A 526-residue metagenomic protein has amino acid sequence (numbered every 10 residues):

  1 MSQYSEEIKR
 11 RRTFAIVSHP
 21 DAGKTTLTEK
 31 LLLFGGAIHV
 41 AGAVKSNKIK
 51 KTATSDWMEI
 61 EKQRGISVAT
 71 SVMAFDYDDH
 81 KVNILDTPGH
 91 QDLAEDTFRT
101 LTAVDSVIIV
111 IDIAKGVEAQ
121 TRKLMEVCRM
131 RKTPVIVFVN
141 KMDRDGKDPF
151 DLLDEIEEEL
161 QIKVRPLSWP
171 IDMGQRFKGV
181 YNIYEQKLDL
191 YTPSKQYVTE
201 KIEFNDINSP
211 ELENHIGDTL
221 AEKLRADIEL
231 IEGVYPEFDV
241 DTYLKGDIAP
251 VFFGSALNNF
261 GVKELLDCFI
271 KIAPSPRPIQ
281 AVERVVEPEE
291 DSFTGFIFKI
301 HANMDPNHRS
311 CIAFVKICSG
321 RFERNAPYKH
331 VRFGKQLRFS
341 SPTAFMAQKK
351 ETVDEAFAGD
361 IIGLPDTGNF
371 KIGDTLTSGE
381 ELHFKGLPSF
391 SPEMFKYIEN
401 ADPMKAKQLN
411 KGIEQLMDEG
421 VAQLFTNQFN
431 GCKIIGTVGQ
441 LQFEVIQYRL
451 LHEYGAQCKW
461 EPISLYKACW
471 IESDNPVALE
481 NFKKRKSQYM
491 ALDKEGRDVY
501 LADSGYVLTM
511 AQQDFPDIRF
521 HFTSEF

Functional and structural regions predicted by a protein language model:
M1-F526: Structural and coupling elements of P-loop NTPases
